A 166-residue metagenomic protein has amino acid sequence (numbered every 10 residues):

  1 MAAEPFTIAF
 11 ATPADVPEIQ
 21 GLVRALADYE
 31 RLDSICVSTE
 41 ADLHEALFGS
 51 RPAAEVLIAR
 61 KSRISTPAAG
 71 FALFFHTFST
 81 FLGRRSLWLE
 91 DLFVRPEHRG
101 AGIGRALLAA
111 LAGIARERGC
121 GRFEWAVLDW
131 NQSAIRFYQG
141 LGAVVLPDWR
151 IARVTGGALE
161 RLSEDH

Functional and structural regions predicted by a protein language model:
T7-I19: A short beta-loop-alpha structural element at the N-terminal edge of CoA-dependent acyl/N-acetyltransferase catalytic
Q20-A46: Conserved GNAT-fold acetyl-CoA-binding loop/helix
E45-I58, W88: A short helix-loop-beta-strand connector motif used in the catalytic cores of GNAT acetyltransferases and, in some
A54-G70: Conserved beta-hairpin
A59, G100-R105: Glycine-rich acyl-CoA binding loop
F74-F81: A conserved beta-strand-loop-helix scaffold within acyl/acetyltransferase catalytic domains
R105, A109, E117, D129-D148 (+2 more regions): Conserved active-site alpha-helix within GNAT-family acetyltransferase domains
R116-A126: Conserved GNAT acetyl-CoA-binding A-motif
